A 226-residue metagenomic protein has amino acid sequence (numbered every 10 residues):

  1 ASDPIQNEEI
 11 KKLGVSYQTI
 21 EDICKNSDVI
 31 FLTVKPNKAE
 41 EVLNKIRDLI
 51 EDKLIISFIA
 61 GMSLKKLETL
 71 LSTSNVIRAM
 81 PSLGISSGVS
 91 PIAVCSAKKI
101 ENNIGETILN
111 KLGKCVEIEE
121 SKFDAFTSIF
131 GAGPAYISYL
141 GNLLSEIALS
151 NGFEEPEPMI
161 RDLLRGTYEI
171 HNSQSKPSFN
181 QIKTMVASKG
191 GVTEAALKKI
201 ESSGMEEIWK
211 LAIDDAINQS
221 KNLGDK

Functional and structural regions predicted by a protein language model:
A1: Conserved glycine-rich Rossmann-like NAD(P)H-binding loop of the short-chain dehydrogenase/reductase
P4-E8, L13, Y17-V94: Rossmann-like NAD(P)(H) cofactor-binding subdomain of soluble oxidoreductases
Q6, T19, V42, S63-K66 (+6 more regions): Hydrophobic alpha-helical segments typical of transmembrane helices and their membrane-interface/capping positions
I23, A39, E155-I160, I182 (+1 more regions): Small-residue helix-packing motif on alpha-helices
K35, A60, G131-P134, K189: Glycine-rich beta-strand-to-loop/alpha-helix junction loops that act as flexible
K66-N75, P91-F126, Y136-K176, I217-Q219: Internal alpha-helical scaffold of NAD(P)-dependent oxidoreductase catalytic cores
T127-A135, K183: A short glycine-threonine-serine/GTX helix/turn-capping micro-motif
R161-K226: NAD(P)-dependent Rossmann-like dehydrogenase/reductase catalytic/cofactor-binding core
